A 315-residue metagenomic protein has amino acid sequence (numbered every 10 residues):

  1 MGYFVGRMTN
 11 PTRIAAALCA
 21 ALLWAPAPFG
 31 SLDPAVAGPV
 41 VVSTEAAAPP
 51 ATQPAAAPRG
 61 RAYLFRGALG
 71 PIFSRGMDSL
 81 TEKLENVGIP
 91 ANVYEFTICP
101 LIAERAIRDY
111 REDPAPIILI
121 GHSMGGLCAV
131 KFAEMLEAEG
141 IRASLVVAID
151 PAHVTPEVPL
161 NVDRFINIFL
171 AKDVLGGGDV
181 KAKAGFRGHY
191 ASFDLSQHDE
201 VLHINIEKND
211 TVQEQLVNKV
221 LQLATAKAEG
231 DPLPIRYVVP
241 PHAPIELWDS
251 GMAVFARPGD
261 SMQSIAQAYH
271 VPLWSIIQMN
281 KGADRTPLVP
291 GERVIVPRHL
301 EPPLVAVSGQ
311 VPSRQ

Functional and structural regions predicted by a protein language model:
F4-L18: Bacterial N-terminal signal peptides that target proteins for export
A15-P28: Bacterial N-terminal signal peptides
P26-V41: Signal peptide processing junction and immediate N-terminal pro/mature segment of secreted/exported proteins
V42-E45, P49-A115, L202, V238: Active-site catalytic motif of lipid deacylating hydrolases and related acyltransferases
R59-A62, T81-L84, A91-F96, E104-K183: Serine-dependent carboxylesterase/thioesterase catalytic core of lipase-like alpha/beta-hydrolase/SGNH enzymes
L69, M77-S79, L160-R236: Lipolytic serine-hydrolase domain surface
R236-A253, P297-Q315: Intrinsically disordered, low-complexity Ser/Thr-rich linker and spacer segments in cell-wall-related proteins
V239-H270, E292-V294: Primarily a LysM-type cell-wall glycan-binding module
